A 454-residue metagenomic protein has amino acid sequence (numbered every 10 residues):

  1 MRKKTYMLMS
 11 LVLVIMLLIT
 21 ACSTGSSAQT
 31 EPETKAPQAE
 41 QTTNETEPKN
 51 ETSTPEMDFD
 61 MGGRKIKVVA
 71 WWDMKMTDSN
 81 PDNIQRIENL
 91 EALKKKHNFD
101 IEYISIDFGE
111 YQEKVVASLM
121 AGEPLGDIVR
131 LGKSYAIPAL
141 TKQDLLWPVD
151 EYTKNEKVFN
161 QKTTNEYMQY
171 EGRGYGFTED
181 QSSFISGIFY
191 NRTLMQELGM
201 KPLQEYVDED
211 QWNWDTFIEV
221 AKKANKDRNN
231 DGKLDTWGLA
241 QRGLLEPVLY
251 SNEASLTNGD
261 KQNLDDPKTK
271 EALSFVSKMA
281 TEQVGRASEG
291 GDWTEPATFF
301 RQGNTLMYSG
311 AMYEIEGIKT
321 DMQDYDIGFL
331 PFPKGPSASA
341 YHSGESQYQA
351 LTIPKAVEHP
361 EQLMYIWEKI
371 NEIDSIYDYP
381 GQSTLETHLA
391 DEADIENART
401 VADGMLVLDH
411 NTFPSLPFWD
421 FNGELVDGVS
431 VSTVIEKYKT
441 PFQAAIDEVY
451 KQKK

Functional and structural regions predicted by a protein language model:
M7-L8, C22-P138, Q143, E358 (+2 more regions): Conserved N-terminal structural module of periplasmic/extracytoplasmic solute-binding proteins
E47-R64, D107, G132-I185, D215: Hinge/lid segment of periplasmic solute-binding proteins
V69-A70, Y170-S182, S186-I188, Q196 (+1 more regions): Extracytoplasmic/periplasmic solute-binding protein
A117-S118, G126-D127, G132, N155-L194 (+3 more regions): A structural signal for short loop-to-beta-strand junctions that line the ligand-binding cleft of periplasmic/secreted
D150-N160, E205-E209, N229, A254-A272 (+2 more regions): Short, solvent-exposed loop/beta-turn-alpha elements that line the ligand-binding surface or hinge of extracytoplasmic
I218-K222, N258-G290: Glycine-centered hinge/linker elements that transmit conformational signals in sensory and ligand-binding systems
T320-S383: Extracytoplasmic/periplasmic substrate-recognition and gating elements
E345, Y377-K454: C-terminal capping/gating helix-and-loop segments adjacent to ligand/active sites or protein-protein/ligand interfaces
